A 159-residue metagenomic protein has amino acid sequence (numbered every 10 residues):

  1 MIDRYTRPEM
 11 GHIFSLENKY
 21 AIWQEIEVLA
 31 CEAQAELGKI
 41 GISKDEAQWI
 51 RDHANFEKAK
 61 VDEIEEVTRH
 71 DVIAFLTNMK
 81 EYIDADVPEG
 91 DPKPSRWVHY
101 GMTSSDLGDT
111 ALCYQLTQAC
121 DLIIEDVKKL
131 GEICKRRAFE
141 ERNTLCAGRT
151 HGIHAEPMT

Functional and structural regions predicted by a protein language model:
M1-T159: A helix-coil-helix interface module used to build multimeric assemblies and to scaffold catalytic/cofactor sites
